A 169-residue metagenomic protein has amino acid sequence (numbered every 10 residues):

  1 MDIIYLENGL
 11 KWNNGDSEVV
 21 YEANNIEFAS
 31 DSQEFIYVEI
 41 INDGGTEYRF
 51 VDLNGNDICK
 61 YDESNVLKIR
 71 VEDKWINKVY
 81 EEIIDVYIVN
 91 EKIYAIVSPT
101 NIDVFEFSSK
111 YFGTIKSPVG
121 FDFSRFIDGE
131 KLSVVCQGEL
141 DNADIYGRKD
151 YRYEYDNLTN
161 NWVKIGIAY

Functional and structural regions predicted by a protein language model:
I3-N8, E18-I41, N77-E91, S117-E130 (+1 more regions): Repeated scaffold domains used in trafficking and secretory/extracellular systems, primarily beta-propellers
I4-Y5, C59-D62, I96-V97, A143-D150: Short, solvent-exposed loop/turn segments at conserved positions within beta-propeller repeat blades
E7-L10, S17, G44-T46, S64-N65 (+1 more regions): Loop/turn residues immediately N-terminal
E18-E22, C59, L67-V79, S108-V119: Aromatic (tryptophan-biased) beta-strands that constitute blades/sheets of beta-rich domains
I40-G55, C136-K149: Short, conserved, GDST-rich strand-edge loop motifs in beta-rich repeat architectures
F50, I69, V104-E106, R152-N157: Conserved blade-register residue in beta-propeller folds
Y94-I96, S133: Structural core positions within WD40/WD-like beta-propeller blades
Y111, I127-Y169: Acidic, proline/glycine-rich low-complexity IDRs
